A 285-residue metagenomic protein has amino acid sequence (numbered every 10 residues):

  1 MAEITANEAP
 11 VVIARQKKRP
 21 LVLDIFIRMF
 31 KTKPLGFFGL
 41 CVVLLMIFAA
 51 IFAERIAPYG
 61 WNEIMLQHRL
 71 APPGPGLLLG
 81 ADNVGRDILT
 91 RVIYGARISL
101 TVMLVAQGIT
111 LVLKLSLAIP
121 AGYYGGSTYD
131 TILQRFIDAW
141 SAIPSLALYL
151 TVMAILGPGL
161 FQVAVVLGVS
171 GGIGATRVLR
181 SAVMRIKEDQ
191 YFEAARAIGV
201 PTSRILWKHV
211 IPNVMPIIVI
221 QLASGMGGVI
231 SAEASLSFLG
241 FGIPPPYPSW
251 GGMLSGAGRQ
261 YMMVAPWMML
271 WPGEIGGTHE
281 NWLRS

Functional and structural regions predicted by a protein language model:
M1-L115, I119-P120, S127-T131, P246 (+3 more regions): Gly/Trp-centered helix-boundary motif
F38-G60, G95, Q134-G159, G168 (+1 more regions): Membrane-water interface segments at the C-terminal ends of transmembrane alpha-helices in multi-pass inner-membrane
M46, I119, Y149-A154, V163 (+6 more regions): Transmembrane alpha-helix boundary and packing residues in multipass membrane permease domains and related
M46, I98-K114, A142-M153, P212 (+4 more regions): Hydrophobic alpha-helical transmembrane segments in multi-pass membrane proteins
A53-W61, G122-G126, V152-P158, S170 (+4 more regions): Short helix-capping/hinge motifs at transmembrane helix termini and TM-loop junctions
L78, D82, I88, I109 (+4 more regions): Generic hydrophobic transmembrane alpha-helix motif, especially the helices
R86-T101, V105, G126-Q134, T176 (+2 more regions): Amphipathic cytosolic juxtamembrane alpha-helices at the membrane-cytosol interface of multi-pass membrane transporters
V152-I155, G168, A182-V183, S231-I275: Glycine-rich helix-loop "coupling/hinge" segments at transmembrane-helix boundaries in multipass transporters
